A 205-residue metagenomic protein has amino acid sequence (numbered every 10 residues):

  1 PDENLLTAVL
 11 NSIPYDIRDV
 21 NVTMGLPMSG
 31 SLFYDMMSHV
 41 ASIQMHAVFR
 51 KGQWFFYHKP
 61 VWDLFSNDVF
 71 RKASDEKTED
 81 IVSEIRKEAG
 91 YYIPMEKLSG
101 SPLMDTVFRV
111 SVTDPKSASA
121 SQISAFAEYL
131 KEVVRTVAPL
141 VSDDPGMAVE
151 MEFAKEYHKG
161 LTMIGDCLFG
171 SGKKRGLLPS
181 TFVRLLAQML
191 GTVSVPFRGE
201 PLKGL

Functional and structural regions predicted by a protein language model:
P1-L205: Polyanion-engaging groove/track-forming segments
